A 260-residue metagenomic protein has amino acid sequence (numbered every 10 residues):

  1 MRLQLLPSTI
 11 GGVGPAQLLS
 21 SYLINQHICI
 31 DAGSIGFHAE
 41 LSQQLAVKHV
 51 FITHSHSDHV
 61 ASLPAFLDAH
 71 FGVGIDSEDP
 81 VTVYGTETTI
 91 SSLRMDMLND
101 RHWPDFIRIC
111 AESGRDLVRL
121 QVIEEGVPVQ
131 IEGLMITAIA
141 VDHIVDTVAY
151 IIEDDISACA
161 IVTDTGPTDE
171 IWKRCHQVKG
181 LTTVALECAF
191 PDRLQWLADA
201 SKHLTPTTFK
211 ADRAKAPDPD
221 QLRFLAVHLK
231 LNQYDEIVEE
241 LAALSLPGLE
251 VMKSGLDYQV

Functional and structural regions predicted by a protein language model:
M1-Q43, T147-D164: Conserved beta-strand hairpin/beta-sheet module of binuclear metal-dependent hydrolase folds, prominently
Y22, I30-D31, H54, L93 (+6 more regions): Divalent metal-coordination and catalytic microenvironments
I30-G33, K48-D58, S62, Y84-T86 (+4 more regions): Active-site neighborhood of phospho(di)ester-bond hydrolases with catalytic His/Asp-centered motifs
G36-G85, L181-T182: Active-site metal-binding motif and surrounding structural segment of the metallo-beta-lactamase
A39-Q44, V129-E132, W172-V178, A214 (+1 more regions): Short amphipathic alpha-helix with an adjacent loop that forms part of the alpha/beta core around
A69-E78, H102-E112, V178, A214-L222: Alpha-helix termini
T88-T147, D155, P247-D257: Metallo-beta-lactamase
T168-D257: Cap/insert and terminal regions of metallo-dependent hydrolase folds
